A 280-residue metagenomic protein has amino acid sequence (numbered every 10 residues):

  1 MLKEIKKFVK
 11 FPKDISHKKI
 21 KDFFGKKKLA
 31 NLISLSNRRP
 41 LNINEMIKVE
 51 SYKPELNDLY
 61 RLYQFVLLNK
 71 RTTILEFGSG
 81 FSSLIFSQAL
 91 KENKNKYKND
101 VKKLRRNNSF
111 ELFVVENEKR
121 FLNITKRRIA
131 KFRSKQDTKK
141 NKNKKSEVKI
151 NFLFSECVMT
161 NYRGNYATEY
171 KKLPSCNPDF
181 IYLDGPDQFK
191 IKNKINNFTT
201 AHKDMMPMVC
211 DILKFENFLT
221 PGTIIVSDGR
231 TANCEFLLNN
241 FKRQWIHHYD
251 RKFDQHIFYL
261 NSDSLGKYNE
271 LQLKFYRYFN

Functional and structural regions predicted by a protein language model:
M1-V49, Y278-N280: Membrane-proximal basic amphipathic "stem/tether" segments
L32-N69, L84: Class I SAM-dependent methyltransferase Rossmann-like catalytic core, especially the SAM/SAH-binding loop
R71-G80: Conserved class I S-adenosyl-L-methionine
F81-R105: Conserved SAM-binding loop of SAM-dependent methyltransferases across substrates and taxa, primarily the Class I
F113-E118: Conserved acidic E/D residue at the C-terminus of a beta-strand in Rossmann-like folds
N123-C176: S-adenosyl-L-methionine
L153, C157-V158, Y162, P186-N280: C-terminal substrate-binding/active-site "lid" region of AdoMet-derived donor-dependent transferases
K171-D184, I191: Short SAM/SAH-binding signature in class I
